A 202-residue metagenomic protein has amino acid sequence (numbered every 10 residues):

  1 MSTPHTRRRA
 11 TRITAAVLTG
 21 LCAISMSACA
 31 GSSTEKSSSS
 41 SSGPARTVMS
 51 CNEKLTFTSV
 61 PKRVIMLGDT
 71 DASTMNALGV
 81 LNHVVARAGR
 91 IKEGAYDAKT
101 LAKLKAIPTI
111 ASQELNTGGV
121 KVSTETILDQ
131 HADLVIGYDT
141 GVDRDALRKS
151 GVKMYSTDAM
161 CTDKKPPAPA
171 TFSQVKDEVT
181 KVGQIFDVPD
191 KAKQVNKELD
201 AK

Functional and structural regions predicted by a protein language model:
S2-A77, D190-K202: Bacterial Sec-exported substrate-binding components of ABC uptake systems
K54, R144, R148-K202: Extracytoplasmic substrate-binding proteins
K62, N82, A132, S150-K153: A short helix->loop->beta-strand "cap" motif at the edges of active sites that frequently abuts
I65-L67, V85-A88, L134-G137, M154-T157: Structural recognition of the beta-strand scaffold that forms the well-ordered cores of secreted hydrolase catalytic
T70-S73, R90-E93, L134-V135, G141-R144 (+1 more regions): Solvent-exposed loop/turn segments at secondary-structure junctions within structured extracellular/periplasmic domains
A72-T126: A short, structured surface patch at a secondary-structure boundary
V120-A132, A146-S150: Short helices/loops that flank or line small-molecule/ion binding pockets
